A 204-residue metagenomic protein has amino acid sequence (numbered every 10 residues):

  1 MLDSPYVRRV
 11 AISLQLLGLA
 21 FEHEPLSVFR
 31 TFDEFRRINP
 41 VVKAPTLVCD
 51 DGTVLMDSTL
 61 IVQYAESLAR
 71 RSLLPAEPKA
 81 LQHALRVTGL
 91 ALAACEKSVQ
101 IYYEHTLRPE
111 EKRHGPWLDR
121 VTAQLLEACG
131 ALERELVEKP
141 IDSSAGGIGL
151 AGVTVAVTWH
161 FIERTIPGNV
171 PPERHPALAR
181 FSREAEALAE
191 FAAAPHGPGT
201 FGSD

Functional and structural regions predicted by a protein language model:
M1-G115: GST-like domain detector, emphasizing the conserved glutathione-binding G-site in the N-terminal thioredoxin-like
A11, Q15, E133, E163 (+1 more regions): Class I S-adenosyl-L-methionine
L47, T59, L125-E133, E190: Aromatic-glycine hotspot motif
V62, E66, L85-T88, C129 (+2 more regions): Non-transmembrane alpha-helical segments in soluble domains of secreted/periplasmic/extracellular proteins
A91-R180: GST-like fold's C-terminal all-alpha helical module
E173-A194: C-terminal end-helix/capping segment
G199-D204: Carbohydrate-binding/catalytic loop surfaces
